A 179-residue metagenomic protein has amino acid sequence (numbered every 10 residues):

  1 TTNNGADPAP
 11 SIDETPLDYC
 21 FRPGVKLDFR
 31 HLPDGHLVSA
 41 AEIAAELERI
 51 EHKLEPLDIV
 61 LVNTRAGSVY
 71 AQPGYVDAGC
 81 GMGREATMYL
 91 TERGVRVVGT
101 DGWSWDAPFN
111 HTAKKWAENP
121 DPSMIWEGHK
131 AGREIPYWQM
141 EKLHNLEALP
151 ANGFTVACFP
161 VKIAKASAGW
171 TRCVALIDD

Functional and structural regions predicted by a protein language model:
T1-D179: Active-/binding-site microenvironments in catalytic and ligand-binding cores
